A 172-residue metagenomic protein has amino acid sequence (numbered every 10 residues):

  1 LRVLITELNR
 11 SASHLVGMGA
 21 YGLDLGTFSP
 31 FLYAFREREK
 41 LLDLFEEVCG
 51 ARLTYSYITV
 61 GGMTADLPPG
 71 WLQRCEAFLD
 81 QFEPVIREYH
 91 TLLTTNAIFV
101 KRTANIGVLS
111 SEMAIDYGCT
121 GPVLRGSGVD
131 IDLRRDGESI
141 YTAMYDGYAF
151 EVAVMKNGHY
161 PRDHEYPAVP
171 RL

Functional and structural regions predicted by a protein language model:
L1-L172: Active-site bordering "gate/hinge" segments that shape substrate access to catalytic or cofactor-binding pockets
